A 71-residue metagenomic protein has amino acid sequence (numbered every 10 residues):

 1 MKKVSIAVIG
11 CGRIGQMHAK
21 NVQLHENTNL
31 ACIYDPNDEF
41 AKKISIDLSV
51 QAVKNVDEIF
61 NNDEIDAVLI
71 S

Functional and structural regions predicted by a protein language model:
M1-L48: N-terminal Rossmann-like dinucleotide-binding module
H18, V50-S71: Beta-loop-alpha module in the N-terminal Rossmann-like domain of NAD(P)-dependent dehydrogenases, especially those
